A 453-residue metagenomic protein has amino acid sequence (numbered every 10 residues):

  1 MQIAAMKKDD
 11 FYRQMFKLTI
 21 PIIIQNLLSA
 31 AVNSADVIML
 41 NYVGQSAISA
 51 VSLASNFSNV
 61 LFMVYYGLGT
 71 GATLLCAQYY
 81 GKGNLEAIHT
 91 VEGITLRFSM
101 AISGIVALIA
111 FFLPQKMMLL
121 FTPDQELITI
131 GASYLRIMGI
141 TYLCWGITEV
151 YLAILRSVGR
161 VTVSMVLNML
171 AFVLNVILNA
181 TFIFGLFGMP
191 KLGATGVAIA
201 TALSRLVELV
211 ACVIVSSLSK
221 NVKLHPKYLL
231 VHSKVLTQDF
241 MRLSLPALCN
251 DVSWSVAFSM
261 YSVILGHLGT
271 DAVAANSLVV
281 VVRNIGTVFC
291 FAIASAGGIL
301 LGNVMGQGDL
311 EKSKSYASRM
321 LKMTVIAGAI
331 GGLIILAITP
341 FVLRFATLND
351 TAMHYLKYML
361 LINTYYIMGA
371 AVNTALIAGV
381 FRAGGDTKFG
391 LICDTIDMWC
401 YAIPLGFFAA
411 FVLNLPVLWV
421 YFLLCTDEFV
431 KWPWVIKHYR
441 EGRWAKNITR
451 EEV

Functional and structural regions predicted by a protein language model:
M1-T19, C76-T141, M189-L245, L301-I367 (+1 more regions): Short alpha-helical transmembrane segments in multi-pass integral membrane proteins
K17-D36, I137, T148, A171 (+5 more regions): Transmembrane helical elements of multi-pass membrane transporters/channels
I22, N26, V37-I38, S55 (+17 more regions): Transmembrane alpha-helix boundary and packing residues in multipass membrane permease domains and related
I23, L27, A31, A35 (+17 more regions): Generic alpha-helical transmembrane segments of integral inner-membrane proteins, especially permease/transport modules
L27, A31-S49, K116-Q125, T181-L192 (+4 more regions): Helix-terminus/linker motif at the lipid-water interface of multi-pass membrane proteins
L40-N59, E126-I130, A194-G196, L236-L243 (+4 more regions): Interfacial/gating helices of multi-pass transporter permease domains
I48-L108, W145-S164, S262, A275-T339 (+1 more regions): Small-residue-rich hydrophobic transmembrane alpha-helices
G69, M138-S157, S164-F172, V197-C212 (+5 more regions): Short runs within selected transmembrane alpha-helices of multi-pass transporters and secretion channels
